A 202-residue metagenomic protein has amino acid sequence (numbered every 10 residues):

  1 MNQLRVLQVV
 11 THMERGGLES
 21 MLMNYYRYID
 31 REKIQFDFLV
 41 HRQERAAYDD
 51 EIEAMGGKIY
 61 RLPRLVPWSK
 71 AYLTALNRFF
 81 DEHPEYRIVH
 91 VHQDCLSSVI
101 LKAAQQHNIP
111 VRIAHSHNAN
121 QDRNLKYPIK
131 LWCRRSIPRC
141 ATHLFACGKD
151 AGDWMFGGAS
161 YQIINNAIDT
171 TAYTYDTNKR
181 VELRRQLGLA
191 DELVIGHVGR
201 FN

Functional and structural regions predicted by a protein language model:
M1-N202: Membrane-interface segments of envelope glycosyltransferases acting on lipid-linked substrates or membrane lipids
